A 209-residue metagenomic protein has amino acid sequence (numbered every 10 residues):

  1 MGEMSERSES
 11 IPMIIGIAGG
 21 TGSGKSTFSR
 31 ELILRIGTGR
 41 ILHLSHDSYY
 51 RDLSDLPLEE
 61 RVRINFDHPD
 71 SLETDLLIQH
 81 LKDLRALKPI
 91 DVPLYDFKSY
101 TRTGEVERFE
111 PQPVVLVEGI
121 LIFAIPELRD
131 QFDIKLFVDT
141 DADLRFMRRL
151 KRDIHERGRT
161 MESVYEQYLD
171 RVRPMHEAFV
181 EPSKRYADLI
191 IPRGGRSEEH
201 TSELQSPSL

Functional and structural regions predicted by a protein language model:
G20: P-loop (Walker A) phosphate-binding loop of NTP-binding proteins
K25: Conserved lysine of the Walker
F28: Hydrophobic positions on the alpha1 helix immediately C-terminal to the Walker A/P-loop
L34-L42: Post-Walker A helix-loop "phosphate-sensing" segment adjacent to the P-loop in P-loop NTPases
L42, R51, D55-S99: Conserved nucleotide-sensing/catalytic segment adjacent to the nucleotide-binding pocket in NTP-handling enzymes
T103-R157: ATP-dependent NMP and nucleoside kinases share a basic, alpha-helical "lid"
E199-L209: Single conserved hydrophobic/aromatic residue that forms the stacking wall/gate of nucleotide- or nucleobase-binding
